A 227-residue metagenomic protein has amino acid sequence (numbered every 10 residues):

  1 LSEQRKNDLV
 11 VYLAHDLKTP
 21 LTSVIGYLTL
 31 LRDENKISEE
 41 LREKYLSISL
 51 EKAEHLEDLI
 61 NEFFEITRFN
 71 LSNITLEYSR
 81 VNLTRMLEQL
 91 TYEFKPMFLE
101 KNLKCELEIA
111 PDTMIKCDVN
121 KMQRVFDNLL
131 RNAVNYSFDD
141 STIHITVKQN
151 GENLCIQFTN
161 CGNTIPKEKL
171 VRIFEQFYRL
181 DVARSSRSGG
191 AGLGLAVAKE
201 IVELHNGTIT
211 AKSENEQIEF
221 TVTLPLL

Functional and structural regions predicted by a protein language model:
E77-R80, L99, K104-M114: Conserved catalytic submotifs in the C-terminal HATPase_c
M122-F126: A residue-level detector for a conserved hydrophobic packing site within the catalytic ATP-binding domain
A133-V134: Short helix-loop "hinge" at the ATP-lid/N-box region of the Bergerat-fold HATPase_c
D140-E152: Short beta-strand/loop element within the Bergerat-fold HATPase_c
I165-R179: Short conserved segment of the HATPase_c
G194, A198: Short alpha-helical Gxxx[C/S/T] motif in the catalytic ATP-binding
N206-G207: Conserved glycine-rich
